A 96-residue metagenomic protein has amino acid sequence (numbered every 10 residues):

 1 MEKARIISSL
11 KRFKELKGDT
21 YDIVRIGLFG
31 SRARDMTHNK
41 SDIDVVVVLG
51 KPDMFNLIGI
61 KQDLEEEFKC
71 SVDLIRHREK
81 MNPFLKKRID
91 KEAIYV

Functional and structural regions predicted by a protein language model:
M1-R25, A33-N39, G50-V96: Catalytic core of pol beta-like nucleotidyltransferases
D44-V47: Short beta-strand->loop micro-motif that forms the acidic, two-metal-ion catalytic signature in nucleotide-processing
